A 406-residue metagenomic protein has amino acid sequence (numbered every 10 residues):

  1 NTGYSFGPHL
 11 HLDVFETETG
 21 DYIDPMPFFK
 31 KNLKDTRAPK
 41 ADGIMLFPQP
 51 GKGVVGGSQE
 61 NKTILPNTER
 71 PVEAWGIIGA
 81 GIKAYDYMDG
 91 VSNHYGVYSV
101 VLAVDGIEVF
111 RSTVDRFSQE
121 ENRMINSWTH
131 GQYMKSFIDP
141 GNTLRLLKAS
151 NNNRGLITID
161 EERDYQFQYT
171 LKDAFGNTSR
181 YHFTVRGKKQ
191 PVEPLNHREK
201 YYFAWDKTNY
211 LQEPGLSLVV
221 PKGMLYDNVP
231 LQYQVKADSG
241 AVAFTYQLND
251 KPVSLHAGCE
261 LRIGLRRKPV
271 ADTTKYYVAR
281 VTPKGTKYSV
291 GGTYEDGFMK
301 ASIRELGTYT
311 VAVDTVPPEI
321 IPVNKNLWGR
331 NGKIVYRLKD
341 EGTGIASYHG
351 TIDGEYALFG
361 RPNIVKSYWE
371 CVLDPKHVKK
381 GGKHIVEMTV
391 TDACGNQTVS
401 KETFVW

Functional and structural regions predicted by a protein language model:
N1-V55: Conserved, short, structured surface segments that act as functional micro-motifs
K34, F47-K189, F298-A301, K339-W406: Long, low-complexity serine/threonine/glycine- and acidic-rich segments characteristic of extracellular
R37-G43, V316-V323: Proline-enriched interdomain boundary motifs that mark the N-terminal boundary and often initiate the first structured
P66-E73, D250-P252, I321-W328: Short beta-strand segments of immunoglobulin-like
A74-G79, L255-R262, W328-V335: Short coil/turn motif common to extracellular beta-sandwich-like domains
G81-Y85, P221, R262-R266, K333-E341: Short edge beta-strand/loop segments characteristic of extracellular beta-sandwich folds
E193-D206, L231-Y277: Proteolytic processing hotspots in large secreted/extracellular or virion-associated proteins and select intracellular
P252-Y309, S347, E355-A357: Proteolytic-maturation and junctional protease-sensitive modules
